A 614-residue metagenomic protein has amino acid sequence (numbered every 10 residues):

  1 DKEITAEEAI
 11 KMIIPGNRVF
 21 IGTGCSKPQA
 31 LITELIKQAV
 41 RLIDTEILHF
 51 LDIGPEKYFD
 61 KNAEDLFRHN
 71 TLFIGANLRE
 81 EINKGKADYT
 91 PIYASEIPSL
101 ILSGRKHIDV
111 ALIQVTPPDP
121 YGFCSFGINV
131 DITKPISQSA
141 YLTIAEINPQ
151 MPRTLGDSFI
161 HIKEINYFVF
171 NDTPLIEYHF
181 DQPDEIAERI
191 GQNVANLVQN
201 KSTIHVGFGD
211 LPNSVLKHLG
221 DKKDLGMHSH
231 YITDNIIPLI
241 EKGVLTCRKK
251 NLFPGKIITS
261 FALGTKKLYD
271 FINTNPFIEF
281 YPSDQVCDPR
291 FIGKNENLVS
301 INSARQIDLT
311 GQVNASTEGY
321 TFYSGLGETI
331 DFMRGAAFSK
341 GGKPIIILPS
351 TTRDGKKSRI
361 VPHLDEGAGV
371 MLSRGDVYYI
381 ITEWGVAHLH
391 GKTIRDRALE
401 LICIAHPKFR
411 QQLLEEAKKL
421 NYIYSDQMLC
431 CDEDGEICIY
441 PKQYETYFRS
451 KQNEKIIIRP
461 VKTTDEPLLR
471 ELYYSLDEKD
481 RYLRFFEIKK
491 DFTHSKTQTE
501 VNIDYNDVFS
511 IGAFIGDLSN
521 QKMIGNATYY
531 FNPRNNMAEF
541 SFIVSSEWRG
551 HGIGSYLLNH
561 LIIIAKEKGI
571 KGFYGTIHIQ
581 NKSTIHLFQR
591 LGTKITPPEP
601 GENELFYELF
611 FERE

Functional and structural regions predicted by a protein language model:
D1-D432: Conserved alpha/beta enzyme-core scaffold
E436-E614: Long, contiguous binding/interaction regions
